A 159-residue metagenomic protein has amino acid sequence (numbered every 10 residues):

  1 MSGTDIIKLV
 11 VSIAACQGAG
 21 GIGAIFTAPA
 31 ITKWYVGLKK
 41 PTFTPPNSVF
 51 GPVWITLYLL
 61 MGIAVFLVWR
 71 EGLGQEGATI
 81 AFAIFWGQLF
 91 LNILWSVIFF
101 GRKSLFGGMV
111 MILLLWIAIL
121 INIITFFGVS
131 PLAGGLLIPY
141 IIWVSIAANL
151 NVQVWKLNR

Functional and structural regions predicted by a protein language model:
S2-I25: N-terminal signal-anchor transmembrane alpha helix
I6-V10, A14, G51-P52, A81-W86 (+2 more regions): Hydrophobic alpha-helical transmembrane segments
A28-P45, W155: Cytosolic, membrane-interface loops and tails of multi-pass inner-membrane proteins
P45-L59, K103-L115: Membrane-interface loop-to-helix entry segments
L59-S96: Helix-adjacent hinge/juxtasegments
F82-L91, M109-N122, L137-V144: Hydrophobic alpha-helical segments of small multi-pass membrane proteins
I98-S104, L120-G135: Membrane-helix boundary connector in multi-pass membrane proteins
T125-R159: Terminal transmembrane helical module of multi-pass membrane proteins
